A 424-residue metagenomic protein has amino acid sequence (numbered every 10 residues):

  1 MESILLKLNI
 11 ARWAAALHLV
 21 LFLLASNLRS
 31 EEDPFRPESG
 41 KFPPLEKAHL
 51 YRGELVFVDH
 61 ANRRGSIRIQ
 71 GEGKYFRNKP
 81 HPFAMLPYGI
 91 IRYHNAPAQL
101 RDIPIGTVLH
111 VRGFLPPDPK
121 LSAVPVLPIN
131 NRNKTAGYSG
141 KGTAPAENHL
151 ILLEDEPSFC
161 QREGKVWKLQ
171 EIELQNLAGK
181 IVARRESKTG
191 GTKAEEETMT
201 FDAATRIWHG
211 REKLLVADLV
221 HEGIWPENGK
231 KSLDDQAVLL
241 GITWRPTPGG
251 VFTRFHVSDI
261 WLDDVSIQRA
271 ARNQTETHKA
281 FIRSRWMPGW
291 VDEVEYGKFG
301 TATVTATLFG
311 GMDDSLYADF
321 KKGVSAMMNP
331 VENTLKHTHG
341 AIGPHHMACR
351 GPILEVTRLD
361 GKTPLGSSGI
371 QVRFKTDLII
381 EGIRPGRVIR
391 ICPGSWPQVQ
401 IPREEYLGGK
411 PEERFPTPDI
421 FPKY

Functional and structural regions predicted by a protein language model:
M1-A11: N-terminal secretory signal peptides that target proteins for export/translocation
A14-A25: Bacterial N-terminal signal peptides
L24-Y88, Y93-Y424: Short, flexible, surface-exposed loop segments at domain boundaries
